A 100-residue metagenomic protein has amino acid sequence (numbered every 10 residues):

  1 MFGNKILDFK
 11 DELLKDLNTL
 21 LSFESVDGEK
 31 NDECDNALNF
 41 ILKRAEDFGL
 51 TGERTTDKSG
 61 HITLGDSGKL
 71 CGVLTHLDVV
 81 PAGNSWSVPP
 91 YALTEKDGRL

Functional and structural regions predicted by a protein language model:
F2-L100: Acidic/His- and Gly-rich active-site-bordering loop/insert found across diverse amide/peptide-bond hydrolases
